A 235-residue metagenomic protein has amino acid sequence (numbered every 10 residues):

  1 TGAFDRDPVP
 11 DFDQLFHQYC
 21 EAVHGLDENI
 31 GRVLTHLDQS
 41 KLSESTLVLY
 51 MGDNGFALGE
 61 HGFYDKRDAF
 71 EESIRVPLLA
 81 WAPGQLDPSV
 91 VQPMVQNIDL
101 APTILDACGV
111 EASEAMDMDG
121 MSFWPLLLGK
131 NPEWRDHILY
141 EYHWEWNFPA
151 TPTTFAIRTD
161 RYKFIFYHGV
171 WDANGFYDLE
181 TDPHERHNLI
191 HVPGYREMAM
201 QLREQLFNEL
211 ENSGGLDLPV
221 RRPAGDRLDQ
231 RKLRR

Functional and structural regions predicted by a protein language model:
T1-I98, A107-D117, F166-V170, N174 (+3 more regions): Active-site-proximal cap/lid insertion segments
S43-T46, P88-F155, Y195, Q201-E204 (+1 more regions): Polar, surface-exposed loop/tail segments that function as active-site lids or cofactor/substrate-recognition elements
F56-A57, P125, N208: Active-site micro-motifs of SAM-dependent methyltransferase domains
P77, L206-G215: A short, conserved beta-to-alpha structural element at the edge of catalytic cores that scaffolds binding
L79, T154-A156, F176: Conserved hydrophobic/aromatic beta-strand scaffold that supports enzyme active sites
T153-W171: Low-complexity, glycine/alanine/valine/leucine- and proline-rich hydrophobic stretches
